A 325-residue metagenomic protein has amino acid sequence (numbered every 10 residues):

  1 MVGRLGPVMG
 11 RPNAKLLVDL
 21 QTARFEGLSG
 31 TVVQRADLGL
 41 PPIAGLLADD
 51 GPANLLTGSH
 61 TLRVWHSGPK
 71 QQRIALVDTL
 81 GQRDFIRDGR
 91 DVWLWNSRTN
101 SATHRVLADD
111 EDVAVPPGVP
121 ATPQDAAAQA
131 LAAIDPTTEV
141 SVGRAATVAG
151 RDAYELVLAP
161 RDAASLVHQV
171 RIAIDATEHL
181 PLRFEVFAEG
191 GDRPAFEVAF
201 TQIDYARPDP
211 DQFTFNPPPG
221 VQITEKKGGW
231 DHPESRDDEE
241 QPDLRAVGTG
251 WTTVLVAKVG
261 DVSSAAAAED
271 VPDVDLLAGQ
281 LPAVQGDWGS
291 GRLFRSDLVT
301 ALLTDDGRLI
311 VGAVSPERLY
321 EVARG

Functional and structural regions predicted by a protein language model:
M1-S101, E139-S141, D152-E155, P160-A164 (+4 more regions): N-terminal mature ectodomain segment of secretory-pathway/periplasmic proteins
V33-D37, D78-T79, R161, E189-G191 (+2 more regions): Short, flexible beta-strand-to-coil junctions
R98-Q124: Acidic/charged, solvent-exposed loop-and-adjacent secondary-structure segments enriched in E/D, K/R, S/T, and G/P
A108-D109, A159, A188, W230 (+1 more regions): A generic structural motif
A132-T138: Soluble sensory domains of the PAS superfamily and closely related sensory modules
S141-G220: Gly/Pro-enriched, hydrophobic low-complexity segments that function as extracytoplasmic propeptides/linkers
Q212-G307, A313-R324: Accessory, solvent-exposed terminal regions and/or long lumenal/extracellular loops of proteins
